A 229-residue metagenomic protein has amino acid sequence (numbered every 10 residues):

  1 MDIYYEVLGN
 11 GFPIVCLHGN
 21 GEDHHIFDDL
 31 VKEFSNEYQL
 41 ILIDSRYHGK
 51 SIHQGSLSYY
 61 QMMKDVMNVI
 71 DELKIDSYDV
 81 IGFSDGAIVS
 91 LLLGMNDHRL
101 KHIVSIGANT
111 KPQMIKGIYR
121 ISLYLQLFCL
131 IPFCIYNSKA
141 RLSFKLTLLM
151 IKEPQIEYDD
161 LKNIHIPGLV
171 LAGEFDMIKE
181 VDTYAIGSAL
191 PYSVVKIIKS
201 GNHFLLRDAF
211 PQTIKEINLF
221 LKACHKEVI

Functional and structural regions predicted by a protein language model:
E6-K50: Conserved HGGG/HGGXW glycine-rich cap/lid loop of the alpha/beta-hydrolase fold
N20, G82-S84: Conserved alpha/beta-hydrolase "nucleophile elbow" surrounding the catalytic nucleophile
I41-Y78: Active-site loop/oxyanion-hole signature of alpha/beta-hydrolase fold enzymes
I88-M95, I103-C129: Flexible "cap/lid" loop of the alpha/beta hydrolase fold
K145-D160: Active-site nucleophile elbow and catalytic-triad environment of alpha/beta-hydrolase enzymes
I164, V170-A172: Short beta-strand/loop motif that positions the catalytic acidic residue of the alpha/beta-hydrolase fold
A172-G201: Conserved loop-alpha-helix segment in the C-terminal half of the alpha/beta-hydrolase fold that carries the catalytic
G201-F210, I214: Catalytic histidine-centered segment of alpha/beta-hydrolase-like enzymes
